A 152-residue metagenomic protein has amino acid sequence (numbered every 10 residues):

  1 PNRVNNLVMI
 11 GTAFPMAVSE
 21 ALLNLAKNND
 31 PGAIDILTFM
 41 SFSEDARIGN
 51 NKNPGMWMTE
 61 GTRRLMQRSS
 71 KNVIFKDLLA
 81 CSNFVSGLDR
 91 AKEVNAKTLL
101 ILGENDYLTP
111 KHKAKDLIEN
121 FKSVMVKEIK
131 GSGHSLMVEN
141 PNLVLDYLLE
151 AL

Functional and structural regions predicted by a protein language model:
P1-A17: Conserved hydrolase catalytic core segment
R3-N5, V124, S132: Core-facing hydrophobic residues within beta-strands of well-ordered domains
P15-V18, N24-E93: Conserved alpha/beta-hydrolase catalytic His-Asp/Glu region
L78, L117, V144, L148 (+1 more regions): Hydrophobic "lid"/C-terminal helical patch of Rossmann-like NAD(P)-dependent dehydrogenase/epimerase domains
V94, L100-L102, D106: Short beta-strand/loop motif that positions the catalytic acidic residue of the alpha/beta-hydrolase fold
Y107-K113: Conserved alpha/beta-hydrolase "acid-adjacent" motif
L108, S132-L145: Catalytic histidine-centered segment of alpha/beta-hydrolase-like enzymes
K115-V124: Active-site-adjacent alpha-helix of alpha/beta-hydrolase-fold enzymes
